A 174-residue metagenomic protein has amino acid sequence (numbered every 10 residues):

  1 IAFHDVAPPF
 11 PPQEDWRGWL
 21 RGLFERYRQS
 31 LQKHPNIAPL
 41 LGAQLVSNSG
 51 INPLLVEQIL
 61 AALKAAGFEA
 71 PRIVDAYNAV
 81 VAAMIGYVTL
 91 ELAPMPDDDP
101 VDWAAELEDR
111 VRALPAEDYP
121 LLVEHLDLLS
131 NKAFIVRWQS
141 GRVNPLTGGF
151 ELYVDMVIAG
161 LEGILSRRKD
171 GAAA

Functional and structural regions predicted by a protein language model:
I1-D5: Short, basic, alpha-helical segments at the C-terminal edge of helix-turn-helix-like DNA-binding modules
A7-I37, L41-L54, A70, Y77: Hydrophobic alpha-helical connector segments
R17-R26, E69-V74, W103-D118: Generic detector of contiguous secondary-structure segments
L55-Y77, V88-E108, E162-L165: Hydrophobic alpha-helical bundle segments that form small-molecule/ligand-binding pockets
V81-A83: Small-residue-rich helix-loop
A93-A174: C-terminal peripheral helix-coil segments that are non-catalytic and often amphipathic
